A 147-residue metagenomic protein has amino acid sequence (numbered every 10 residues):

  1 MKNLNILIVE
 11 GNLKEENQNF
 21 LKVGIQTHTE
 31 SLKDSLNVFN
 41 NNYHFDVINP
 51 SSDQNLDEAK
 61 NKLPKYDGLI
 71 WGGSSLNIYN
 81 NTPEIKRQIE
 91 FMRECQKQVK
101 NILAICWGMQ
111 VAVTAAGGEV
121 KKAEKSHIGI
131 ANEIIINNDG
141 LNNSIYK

Functional and structural regions predicted by a protein language model:
M1-E90, E94-Q98: N-terminal beta1-alpha1 cap of cysteine-dependent amidohydrolase-like domains
G11, A116-K147: Pocket-forming structural segment of enzyme catalytic cores
S74-S75, C106, Q110, E119-V120 (+1 more regions): Gly/Ser/Thr-rich beta-alpha loop segments that engage phosphate groups in nucleotides
N80-P83, T114, E124: Conserved catalytic-core motifs of eukaryotic protein kinase domains, centered on the activation segment
Q96-A116: Catalytic nucleophile loop
